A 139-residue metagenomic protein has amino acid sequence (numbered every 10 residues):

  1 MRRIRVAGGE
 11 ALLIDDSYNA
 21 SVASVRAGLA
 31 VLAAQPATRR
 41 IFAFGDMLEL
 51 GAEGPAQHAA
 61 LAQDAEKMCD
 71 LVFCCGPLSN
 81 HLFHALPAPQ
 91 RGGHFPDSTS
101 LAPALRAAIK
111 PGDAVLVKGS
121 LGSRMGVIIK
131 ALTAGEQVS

Functional and structural regions predicted by a protein language model:
M1-S139: ATP-dependent carboxylate-amine ligase
